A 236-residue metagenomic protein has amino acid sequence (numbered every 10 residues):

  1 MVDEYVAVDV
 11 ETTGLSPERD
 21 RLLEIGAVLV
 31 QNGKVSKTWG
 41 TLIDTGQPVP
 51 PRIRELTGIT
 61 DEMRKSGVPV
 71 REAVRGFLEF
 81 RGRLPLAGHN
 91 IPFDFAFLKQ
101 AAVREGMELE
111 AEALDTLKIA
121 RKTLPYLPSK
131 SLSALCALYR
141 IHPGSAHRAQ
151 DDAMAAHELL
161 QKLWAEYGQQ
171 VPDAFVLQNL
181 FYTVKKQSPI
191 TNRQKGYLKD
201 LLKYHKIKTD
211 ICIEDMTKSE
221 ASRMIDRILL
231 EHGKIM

Functional and structural regions predicted by a protein language model:
M1-A111, P125-H147, D173: Conserved non-catalytic scaffold segment of RNase H-like nuclease domains
T12-G14, K118, A155: Short, glycine/acidic-enriched loop or turn micro-motifs at the edges of active sites
A111-T123: A short, structured active-site edge motif that brings together acidic residues
R148-Q161: Acidic, divalent-metal-coordinating active-site segment for phosphoryl/phosphodiester hydrolysis, typified by short
L159-M236: Acidic two-metal-ion nuclease catalytic site recognized across multiple nuclease folds, prominently DnaQ/RNase D-T
